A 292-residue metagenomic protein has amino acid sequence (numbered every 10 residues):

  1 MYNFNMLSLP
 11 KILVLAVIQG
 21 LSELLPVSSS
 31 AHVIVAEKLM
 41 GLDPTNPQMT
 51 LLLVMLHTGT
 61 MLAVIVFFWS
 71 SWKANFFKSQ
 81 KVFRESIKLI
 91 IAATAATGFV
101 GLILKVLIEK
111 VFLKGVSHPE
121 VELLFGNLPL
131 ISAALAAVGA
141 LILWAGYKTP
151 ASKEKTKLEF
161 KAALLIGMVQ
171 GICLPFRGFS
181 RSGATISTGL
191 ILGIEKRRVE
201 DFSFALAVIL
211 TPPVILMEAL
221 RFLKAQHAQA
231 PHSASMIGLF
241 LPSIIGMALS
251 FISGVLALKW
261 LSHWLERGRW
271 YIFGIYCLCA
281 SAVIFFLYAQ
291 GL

Functional and structural regions predicted by a protein language model:
Y2-L292: Multi-pass membrane proteins that catalyze or facilitate reactions on polyprenyl-/lipid-phosphate substrates and their
